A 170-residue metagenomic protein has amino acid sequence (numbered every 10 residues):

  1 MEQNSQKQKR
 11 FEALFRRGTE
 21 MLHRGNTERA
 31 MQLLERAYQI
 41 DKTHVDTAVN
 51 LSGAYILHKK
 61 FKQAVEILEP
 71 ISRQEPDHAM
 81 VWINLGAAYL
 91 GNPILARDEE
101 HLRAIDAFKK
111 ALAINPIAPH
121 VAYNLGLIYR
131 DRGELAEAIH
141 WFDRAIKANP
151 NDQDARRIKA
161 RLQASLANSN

Functional and structural regions predicted by a protein language model:
M1-A13: TPR-adjacent "capping" and linker segments in tetratricopeptide-repeat scaffold/adaptor proteins
F11-E12, V45-D46, A79-M80, P119-H120 (+1 more regions): Helix-start (N-cap) detector for alpha-helical repeat units in TPR-like alpha-solenoids, especially tetratricopeptide
H23-R36, L57-P70, N92-K110, D131-R144 (+1 more regions): Structural signature of tandem alpha-helical TPR/SEL1-like repeats, specifically the intra-repeat loop/turn
T43-R73, D77-N84: Acidic (E/D-rich), amphipathic helical modules within compact regulatory domains
H140-W141, A145-K147, N151-I158: Solenoidal tandem-repeat scaffolds enriched in leucines and small polar residues
